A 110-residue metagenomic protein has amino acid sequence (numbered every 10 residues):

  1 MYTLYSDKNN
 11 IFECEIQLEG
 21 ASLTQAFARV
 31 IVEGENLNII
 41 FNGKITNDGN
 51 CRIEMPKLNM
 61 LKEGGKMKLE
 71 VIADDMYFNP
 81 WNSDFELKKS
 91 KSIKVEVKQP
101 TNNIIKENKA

Functional and structural regions predicted by a protein language model:
M1-N50, L58-K62: N-terminal "first-domain core" detector
E35, N47-G49, I72-D74, K88-S90 (+1 more regions): Short, low-complexity, polar/charged sequence segments that are solvent-exposed and flexible
F41, Y77-N79, I93-E96: Glycine-rich loops and low-complexity Gly/Arg-rich segments that provide flexible linkers or classic glycine-based
E63-M67: Exposed beta-strand face motif in extracellular beta-rich ectodomains
E70-W81: Short acidic/polar inter-strand loop motif in beta-rich domains
L87-N108: Low-complexity, Pro/Ser/Thr- and charge-rich linker/hinge segments at domain boundaries
